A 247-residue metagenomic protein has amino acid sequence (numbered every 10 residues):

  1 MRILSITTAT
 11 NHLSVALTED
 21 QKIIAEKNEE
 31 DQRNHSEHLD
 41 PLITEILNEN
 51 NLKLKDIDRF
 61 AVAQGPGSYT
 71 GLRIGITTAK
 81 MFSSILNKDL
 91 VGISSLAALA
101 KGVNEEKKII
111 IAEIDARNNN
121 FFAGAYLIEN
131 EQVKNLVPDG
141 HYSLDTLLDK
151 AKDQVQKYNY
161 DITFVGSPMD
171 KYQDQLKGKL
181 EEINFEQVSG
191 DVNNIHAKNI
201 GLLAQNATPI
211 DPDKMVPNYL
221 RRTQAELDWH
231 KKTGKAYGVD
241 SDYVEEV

Functional and structural regions predicted by a protein language model:
M1-Q64: N-terminal beta-alpha supersecondary unit
L13-T18, N120-A125, N218: Short beta-strand scaffold segments in enzyme catalytic cores
K22, D31, D89-N194, V244-E246: Surface "functional belts" at beta-alpha junctions
E30-H38, Y69, R73, T77 (+2 more regions): Residues at secondary-structure transition points
I46-E49, I85, K179, I183 (+2 more regions): Change "in soluble alpha/beta enzymes" to "in soluble alpha/beta proteins
R59-S95: DPxDG-like acidic metal-binding loop motif
E186-V247: Acyltransferase
